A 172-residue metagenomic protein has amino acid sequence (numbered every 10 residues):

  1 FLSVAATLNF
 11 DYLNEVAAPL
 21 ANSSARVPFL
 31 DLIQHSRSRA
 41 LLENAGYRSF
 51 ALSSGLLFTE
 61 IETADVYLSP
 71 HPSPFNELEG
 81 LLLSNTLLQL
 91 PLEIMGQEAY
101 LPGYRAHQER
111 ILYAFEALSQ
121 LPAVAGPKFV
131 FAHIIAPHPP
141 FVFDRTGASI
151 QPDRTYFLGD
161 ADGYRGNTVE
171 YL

Functional and structural regions predicted by a protein language model:
F1-L172: Catalytic domains that recognize anionic headgroups
